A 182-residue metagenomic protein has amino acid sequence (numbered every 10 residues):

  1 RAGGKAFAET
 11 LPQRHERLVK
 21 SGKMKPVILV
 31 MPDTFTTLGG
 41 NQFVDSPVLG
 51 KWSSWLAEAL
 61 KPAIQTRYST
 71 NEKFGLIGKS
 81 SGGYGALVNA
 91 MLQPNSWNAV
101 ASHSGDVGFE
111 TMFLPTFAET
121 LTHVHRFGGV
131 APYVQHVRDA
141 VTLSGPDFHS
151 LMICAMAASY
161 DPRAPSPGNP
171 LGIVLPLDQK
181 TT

Functional and structural regions predicted by a protein language model:
R1-T182: Non-catalytic cap/lid and distal C-terminal segments of serine-dependent acyl enzymes
